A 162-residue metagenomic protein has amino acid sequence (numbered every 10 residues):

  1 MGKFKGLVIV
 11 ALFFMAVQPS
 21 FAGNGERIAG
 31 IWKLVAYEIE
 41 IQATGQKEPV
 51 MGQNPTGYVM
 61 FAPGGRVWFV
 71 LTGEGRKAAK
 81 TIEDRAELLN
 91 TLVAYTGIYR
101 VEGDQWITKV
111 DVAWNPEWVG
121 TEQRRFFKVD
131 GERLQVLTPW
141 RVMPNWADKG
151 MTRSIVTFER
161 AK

Functional and structural regions predicted by a protein language model:
G2, P19-A94, I98-K162: Lipid interaction determinants
G6-Q18: Bacterial N-terminal signal peptides
